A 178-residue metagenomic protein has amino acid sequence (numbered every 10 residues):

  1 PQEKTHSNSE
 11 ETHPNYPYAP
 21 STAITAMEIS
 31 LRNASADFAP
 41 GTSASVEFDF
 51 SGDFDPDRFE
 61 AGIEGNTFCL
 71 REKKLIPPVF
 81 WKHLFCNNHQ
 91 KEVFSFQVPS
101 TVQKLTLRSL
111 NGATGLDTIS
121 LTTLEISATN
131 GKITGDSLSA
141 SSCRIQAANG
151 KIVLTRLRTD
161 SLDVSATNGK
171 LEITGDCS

Functional and structural regions predicted by a protein language model:
P1-S109, G115-A128, D136-Q146, V153-S165 (+1 more regions): Acidic (Asp/Glu) and glycine-rich low-complexity loops/linkers that are typically intrinsically disordered
